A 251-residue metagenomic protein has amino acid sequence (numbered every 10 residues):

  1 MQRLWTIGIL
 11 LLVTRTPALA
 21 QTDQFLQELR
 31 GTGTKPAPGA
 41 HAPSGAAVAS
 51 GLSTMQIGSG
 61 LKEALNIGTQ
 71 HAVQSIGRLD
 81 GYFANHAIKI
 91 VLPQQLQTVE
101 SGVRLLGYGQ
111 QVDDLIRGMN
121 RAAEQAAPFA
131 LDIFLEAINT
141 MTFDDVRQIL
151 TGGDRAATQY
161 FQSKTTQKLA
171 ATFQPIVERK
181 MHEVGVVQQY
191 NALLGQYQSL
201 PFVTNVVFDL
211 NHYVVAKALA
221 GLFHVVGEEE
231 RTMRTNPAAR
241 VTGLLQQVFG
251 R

Functional and structural regions predicted by a protein language model:
W5-V13: Sec-dependent N-terminal signal peptides
R15-A20: Sec/Tat signal peptide C-region and signal peptidase I cleavage site
F25-G39, V48, N211, A218-R251: A cross-kingdom marker for long, charged
F25-I116: N-terminal Sec/ER secretory leader and immediately downstream segment of secreted/extracellular precursors
A72, T142, P237: Residue-level signature of catalytic and energy-coupling elements of molecular machines, predominantly ATP/GTP-dependent
L105-K180: Mid-length scaffold segments of soluble, non-membrane domains
I176-K217: An amphipathic alpha-helical core segment
